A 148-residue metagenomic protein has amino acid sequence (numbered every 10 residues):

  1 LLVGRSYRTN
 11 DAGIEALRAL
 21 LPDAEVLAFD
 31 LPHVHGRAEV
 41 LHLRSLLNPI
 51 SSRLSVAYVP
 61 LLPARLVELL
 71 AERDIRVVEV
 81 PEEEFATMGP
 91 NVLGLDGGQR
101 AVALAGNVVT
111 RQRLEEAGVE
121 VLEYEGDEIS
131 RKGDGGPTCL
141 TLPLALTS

Functional and structural regions predicted by a protein language model:
L1-S148: The feature marks the mature, well-folded catalytic cores of soluble enzymes
